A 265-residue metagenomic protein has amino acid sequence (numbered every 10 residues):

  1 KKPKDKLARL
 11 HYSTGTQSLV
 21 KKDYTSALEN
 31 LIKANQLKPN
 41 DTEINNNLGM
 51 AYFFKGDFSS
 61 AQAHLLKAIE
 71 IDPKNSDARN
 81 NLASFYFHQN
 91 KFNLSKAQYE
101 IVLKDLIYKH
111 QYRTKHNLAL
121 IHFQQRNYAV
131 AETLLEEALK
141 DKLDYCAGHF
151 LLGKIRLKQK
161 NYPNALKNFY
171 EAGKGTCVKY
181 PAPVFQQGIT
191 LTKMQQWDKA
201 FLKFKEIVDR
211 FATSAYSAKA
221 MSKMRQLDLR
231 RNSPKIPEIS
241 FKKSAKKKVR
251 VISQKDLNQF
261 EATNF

Functional and structural regions predicted by a protein language model:
P3, L37, I71, D105-I107 (+3 more regions): Structural marker of alpha-solenoid helical repeat scaffolds
L7-R9, T42-E43, S76-D77, H110-Y112 (+3 more regions): Helix-start (N-cap) detector for alpha-helical repeat units in TPR-like alpha-solenoids, especially tetratricopeptide
S13, N47, F54, N81 (+4 more regions): Canonical tetratricopeptide repeat
V20-K21, F54-K55, H88-Q89, D105 (+4 more regions): Register position in tetratricopeptide repeats
T176-V178, P183, T190-F265: Terminal, low-structured helical/coil segments at or just beyond the last alpha-helical repeat
